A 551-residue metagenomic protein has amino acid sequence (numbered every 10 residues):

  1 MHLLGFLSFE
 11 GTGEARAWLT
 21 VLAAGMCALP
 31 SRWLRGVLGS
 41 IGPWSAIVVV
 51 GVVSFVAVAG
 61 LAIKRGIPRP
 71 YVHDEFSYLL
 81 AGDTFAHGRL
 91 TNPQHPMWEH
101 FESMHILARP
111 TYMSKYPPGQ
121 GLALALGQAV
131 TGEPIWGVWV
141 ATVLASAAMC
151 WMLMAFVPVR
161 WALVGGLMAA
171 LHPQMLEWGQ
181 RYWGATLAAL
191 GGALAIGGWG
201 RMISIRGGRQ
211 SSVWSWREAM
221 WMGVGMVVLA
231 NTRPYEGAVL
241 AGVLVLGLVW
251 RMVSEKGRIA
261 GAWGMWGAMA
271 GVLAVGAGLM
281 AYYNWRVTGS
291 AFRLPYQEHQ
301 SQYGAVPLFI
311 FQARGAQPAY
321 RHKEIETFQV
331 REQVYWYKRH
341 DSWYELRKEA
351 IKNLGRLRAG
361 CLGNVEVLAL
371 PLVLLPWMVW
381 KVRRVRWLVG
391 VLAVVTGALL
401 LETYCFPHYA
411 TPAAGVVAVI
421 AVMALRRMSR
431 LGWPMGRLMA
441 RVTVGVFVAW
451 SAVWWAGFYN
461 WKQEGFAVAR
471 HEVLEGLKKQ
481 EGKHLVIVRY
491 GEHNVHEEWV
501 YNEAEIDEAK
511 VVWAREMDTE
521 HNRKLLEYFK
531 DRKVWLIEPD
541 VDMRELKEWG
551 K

Functional and structural regions predicted by a protein language model:
A24-R32, L144-A147, V245-L248, M252-E255 (+2 more regions): Hydrophobic, aromatic-rich transmembrane alpha-helices and their immediate juxtamembrane boundary segments
P43-V53, R160, M220, A241 (+6 more regions): Signature aromatic-anchored transmembrane alpha helix within multi-pass, membrane-resident enzymes that catalyze glycan
Y78-L79, W178-G179, A185, T232 (+4 more regions): Hydrophobic/aromatic-rich transmembrane helices and adjacent perimembrane loops
A125-L126, M152, G165-A170, Q174 (+5 more regions): Membrane-interface alpha helices of multi-pass inner-membrane proteins
E133-V157, L194-G198: Transmembrane-helix motifs of polytopic, lipid-linked glycan transferases
M149-L171, A189-L190, G207-S211, W216-R217 (+2 more regions): Transmembrane-helix signature of polytopic, membrane-embedded enzymes that assemble or transfer cell-envelope glycans
I203-V213, A238-A277, A281-Y282, L431: Perimembrane helix-loop-helix junctions
W285, S290-A291, S301-P307, A319 (+2 more regions): Catalytic lumenal/periplasmic loop and adjoining terminal transmembrane helix of membrane glycan-assembly enzymes
